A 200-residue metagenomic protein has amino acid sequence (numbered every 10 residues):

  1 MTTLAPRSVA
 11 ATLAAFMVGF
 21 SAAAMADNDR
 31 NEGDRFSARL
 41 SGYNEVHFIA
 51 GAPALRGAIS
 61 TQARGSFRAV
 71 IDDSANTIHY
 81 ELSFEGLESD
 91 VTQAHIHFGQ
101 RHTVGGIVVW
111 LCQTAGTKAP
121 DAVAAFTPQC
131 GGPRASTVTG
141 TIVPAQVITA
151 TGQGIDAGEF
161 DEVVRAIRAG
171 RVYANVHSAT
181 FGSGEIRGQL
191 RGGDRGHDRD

Functional and structural regions predicted by a protein language model:
M1-T12: Bacterial N-terminal signal peptides that target proteins for export
T2, M25-A94, F98-D200: Metal-centered catalytic cores of metalloenzymes
A11-F20: Bacterial N-terminal signal peptides
